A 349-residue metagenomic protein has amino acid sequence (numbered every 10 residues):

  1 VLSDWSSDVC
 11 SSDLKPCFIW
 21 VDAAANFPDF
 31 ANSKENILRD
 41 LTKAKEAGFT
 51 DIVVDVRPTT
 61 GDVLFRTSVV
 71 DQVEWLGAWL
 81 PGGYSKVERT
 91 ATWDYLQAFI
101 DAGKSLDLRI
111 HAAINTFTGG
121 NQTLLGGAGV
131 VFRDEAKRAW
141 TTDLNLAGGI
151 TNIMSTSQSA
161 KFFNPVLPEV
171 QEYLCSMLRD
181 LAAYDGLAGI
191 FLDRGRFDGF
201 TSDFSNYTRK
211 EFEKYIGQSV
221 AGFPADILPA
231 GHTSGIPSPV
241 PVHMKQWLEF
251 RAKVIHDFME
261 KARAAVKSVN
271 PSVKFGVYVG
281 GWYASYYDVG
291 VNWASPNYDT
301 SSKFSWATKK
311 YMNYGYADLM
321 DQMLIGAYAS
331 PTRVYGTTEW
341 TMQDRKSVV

Functional and structural regions predicted by a protein language model:
V1-C10, K346-V349: Single conserved hydrophobic/aromatic residue that forms the stacking wall/gate of nucleotide- or nucleobase-binding
S12-K34, H111-D185, T233-M244: Active-site-adjacent "subsite" loops/lids of carbohydrate-active enzymes
E35-D62, D185-G189, N313-I325: Catalytic domains of carbohydrate-active enzymes, especially glycoside hydrolases
T42-F49, F99-G103, F132, S159-D198 (+1 more regions): An active-site-proximal structural segment forming one wall of the substrate-binding cleft that immediately precedes
F49-A91: Aromatic-lined carbohydrate-binding/catalytic grooves of carbohydrate-active enzymes
F49-T60, W93-M154, F191-R196, S272-G276: Glycine-rich, aromatic-flanked loop segments that form ligand/cofactor-binding clefts across common enzyme folds
L64-G77, T118-T156, R194-S234, G290-T300: Aromatic- and acidic-residue-enriched segments that line the glycan-binding/catalytic groove of carbohydrate-active
G119-A128, F200, A265, V269-T338: Substrate-binding cleft/loops of secretory-pathway carbohydrate-active enzymes
